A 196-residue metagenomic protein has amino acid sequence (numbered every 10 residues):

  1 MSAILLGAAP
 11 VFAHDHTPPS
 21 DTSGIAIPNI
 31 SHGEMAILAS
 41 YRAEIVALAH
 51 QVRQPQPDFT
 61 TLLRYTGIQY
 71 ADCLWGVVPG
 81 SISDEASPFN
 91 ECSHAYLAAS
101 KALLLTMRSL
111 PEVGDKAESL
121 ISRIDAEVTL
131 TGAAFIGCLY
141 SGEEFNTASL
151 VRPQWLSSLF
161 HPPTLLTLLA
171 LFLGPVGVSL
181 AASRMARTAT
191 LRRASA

Functional and structural regions predicted by a protein language model:
M1-S2: Sec-dependent N-terminal signal peptides
A8-P10: N-terminal signal peptide c-region/cleavage motif recognized by signal peptidases
F12-A148: Soluble mature domains adjacent to a membrane tether on cell-surface and organelle-surface proteins
A148-A196: C-terminal single-pass membrane-anchor helix
